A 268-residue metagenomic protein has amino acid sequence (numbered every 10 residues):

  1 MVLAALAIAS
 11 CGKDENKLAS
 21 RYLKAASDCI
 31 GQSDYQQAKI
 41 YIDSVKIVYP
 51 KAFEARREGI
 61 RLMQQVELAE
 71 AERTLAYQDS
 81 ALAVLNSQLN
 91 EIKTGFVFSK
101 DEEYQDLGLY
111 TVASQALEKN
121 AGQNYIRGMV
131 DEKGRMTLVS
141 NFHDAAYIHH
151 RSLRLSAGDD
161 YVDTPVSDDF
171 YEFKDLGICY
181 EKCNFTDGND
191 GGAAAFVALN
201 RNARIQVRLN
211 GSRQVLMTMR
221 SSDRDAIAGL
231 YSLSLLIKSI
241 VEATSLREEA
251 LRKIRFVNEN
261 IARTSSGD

Functional and structural regions predicted by a protein language model:
A7-S10: C-terminal motif of bacterial Sec signal peptides marking the signal peptidase cleavage site
E15, Q36-A71: Short, charge-rich amphipathic alpha-helical segments embedded in non-transmembrane helical bundles/solenoids
K17-Y22: Generic helix N-cap/helix-start motif at coil->alpha-helix transitions
L23, C29-G31: Hydrophobic/aromatic side-chain positions at a characteristic register within alpha-helices of tetratricopeptide repeats
L23-K24, R61: TPR/TPR-like alpha-solenoid signature
L62-K93, D101-Q105: Alpha-helical linker/edge segments of TPR/alpha-solenoid repeat scaffolds and analogous pre-/post-domain helices
D159-D187: Extended, solvent-exposed segments with strong compositional bias
G177-T186, N202-D268: Internal interaction segment
